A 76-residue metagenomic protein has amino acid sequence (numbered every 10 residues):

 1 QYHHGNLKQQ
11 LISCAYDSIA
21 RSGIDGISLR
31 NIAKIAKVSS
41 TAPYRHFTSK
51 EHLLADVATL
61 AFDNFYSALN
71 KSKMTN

Functional and structural regions predicted by a protein language model:
Q1-N6: N-terminal intrinsically disordered/low-complexity leader segments
K8-S13, A20, D25-G26, K37 (+1 more regions): An amphipathic alpha-helix adjacent to DNA-recognition modules
Y16-D17, M74: N-terminal leader/assembly segments
S18, L29, S40: Helix-turn-helix DNA-binding elements, focusing on the entry/boundary residues of the two helices that contact DNA
I27-K34, P43: Append "Primarily bacterial transcriptional regulators
I32-A33, F47, T75: Small/flexible residues
N70-N76: Hydrophobic alpha-helical connector segments
